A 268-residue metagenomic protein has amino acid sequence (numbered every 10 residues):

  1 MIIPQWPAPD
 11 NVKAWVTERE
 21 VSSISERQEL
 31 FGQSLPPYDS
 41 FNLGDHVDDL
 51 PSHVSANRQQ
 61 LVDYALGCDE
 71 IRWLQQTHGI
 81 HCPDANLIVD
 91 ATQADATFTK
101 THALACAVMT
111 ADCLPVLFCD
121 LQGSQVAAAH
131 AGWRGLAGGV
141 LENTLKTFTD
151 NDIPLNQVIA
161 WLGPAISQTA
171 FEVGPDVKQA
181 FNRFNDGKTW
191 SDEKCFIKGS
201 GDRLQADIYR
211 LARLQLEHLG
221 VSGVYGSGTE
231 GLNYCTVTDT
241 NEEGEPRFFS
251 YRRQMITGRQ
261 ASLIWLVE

Functional and structural regions predicted by a protein language model:
M1-E268: Active-site microenvironment for binding and transforming phosphate-containing groups
